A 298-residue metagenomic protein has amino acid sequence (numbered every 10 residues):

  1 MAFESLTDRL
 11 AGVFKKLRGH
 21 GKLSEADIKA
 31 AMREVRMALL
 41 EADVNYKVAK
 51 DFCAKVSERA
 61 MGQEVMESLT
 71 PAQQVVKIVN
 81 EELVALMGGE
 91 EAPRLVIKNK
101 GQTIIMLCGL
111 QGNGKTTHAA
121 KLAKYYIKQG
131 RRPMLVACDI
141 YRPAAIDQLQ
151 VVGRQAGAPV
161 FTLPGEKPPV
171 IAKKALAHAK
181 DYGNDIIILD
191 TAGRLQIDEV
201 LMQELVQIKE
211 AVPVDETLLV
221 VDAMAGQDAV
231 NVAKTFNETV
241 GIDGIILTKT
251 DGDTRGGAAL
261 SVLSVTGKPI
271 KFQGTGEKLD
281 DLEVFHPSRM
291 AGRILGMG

Functional and structural regions predicted by a protein language model:
L6, L10-C138, A145-G165, I171-T191: Primarily NTPase-proximal linker/entry elements flanking Walker-type ATP/GTP-binding cores
G112-N113, I140-P143, P168-P169, G193-I197 (+2 more regions): Short, small-residue-enriched loops and turns at beta-alpha junctions that line or gate enzyme active sites
K173-A175, N184, Q196, V200-E210 (+1 more regions): Conserved phosphate-handling catalytic cores of large alpha/beta enzymes
